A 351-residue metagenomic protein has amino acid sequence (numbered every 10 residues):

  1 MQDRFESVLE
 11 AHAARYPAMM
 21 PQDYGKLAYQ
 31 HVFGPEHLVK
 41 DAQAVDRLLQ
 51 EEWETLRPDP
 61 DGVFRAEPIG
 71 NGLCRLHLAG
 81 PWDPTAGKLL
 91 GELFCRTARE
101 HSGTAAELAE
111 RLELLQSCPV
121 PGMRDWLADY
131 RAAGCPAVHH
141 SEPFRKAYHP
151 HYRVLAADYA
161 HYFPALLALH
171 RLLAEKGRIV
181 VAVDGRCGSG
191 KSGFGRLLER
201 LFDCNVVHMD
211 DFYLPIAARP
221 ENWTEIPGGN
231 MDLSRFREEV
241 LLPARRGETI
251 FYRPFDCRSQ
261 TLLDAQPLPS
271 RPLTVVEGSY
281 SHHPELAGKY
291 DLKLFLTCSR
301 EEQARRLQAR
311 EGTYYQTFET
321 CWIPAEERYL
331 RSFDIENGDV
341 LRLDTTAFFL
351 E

Functional and structural regions predicted by a protein language model:
M1-F144: Long, basic/Gly/Ser/Thr-rich N-terminal segments that mediate initial subcellular attachment or targeting
Y148-L173: N-terminal pre-Walker A segment at the start of P-loop NTPase domains
V180-A182: Short hydrophobic/aromatic beta-strand immediately N-terminal to the Walker A/P-loop
R186: P-loop (Walker A) phosphate-binding loop of NTP-binding proteins
K191: Conserved lysine of the Walker
N205-H208, L214-P267, L273: Conserved nucleotide-sensing/catalytic segment adjacent to the nucleotide-binding pocket in NTP-handling enzymes
L262-A309: ATP-dependent NMP and nucleoside kinases share a basic, alpha-helical "lid"
